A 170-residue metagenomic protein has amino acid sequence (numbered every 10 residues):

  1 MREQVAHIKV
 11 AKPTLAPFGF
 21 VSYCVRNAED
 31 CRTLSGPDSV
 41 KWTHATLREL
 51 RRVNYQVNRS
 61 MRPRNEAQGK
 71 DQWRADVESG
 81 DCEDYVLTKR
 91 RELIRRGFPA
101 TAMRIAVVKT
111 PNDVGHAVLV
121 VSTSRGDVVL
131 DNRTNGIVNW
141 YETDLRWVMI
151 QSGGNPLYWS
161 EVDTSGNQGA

Functional and structural regions predicted by a protein language model:
M1-A170: A structural boundary/capping signal
